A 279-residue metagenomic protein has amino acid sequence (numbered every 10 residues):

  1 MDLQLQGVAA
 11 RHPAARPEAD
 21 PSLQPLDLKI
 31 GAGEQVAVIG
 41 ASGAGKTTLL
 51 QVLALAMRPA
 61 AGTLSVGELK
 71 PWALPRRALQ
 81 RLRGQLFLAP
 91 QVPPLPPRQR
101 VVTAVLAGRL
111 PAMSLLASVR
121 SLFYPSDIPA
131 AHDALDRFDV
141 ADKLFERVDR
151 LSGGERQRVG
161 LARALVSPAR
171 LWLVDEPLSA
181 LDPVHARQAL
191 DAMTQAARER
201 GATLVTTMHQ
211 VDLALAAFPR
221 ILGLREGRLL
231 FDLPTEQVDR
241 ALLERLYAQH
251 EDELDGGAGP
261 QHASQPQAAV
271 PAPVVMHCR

Functional and structural regions predicted by a protein language model:
A54: Helix-to-loop junction immediately C-terminal to a conserved catalytic motif
G62-K70: Conserved ABC transporter NBD signature motif
K70-F87, A117-Y124: ABC ATPase NBD coupling module
S118-K143: Conserved ABC ATPase "signature" region
R147-L151, E155: Conserved ABC ATPase signature
W172-D175: Catalytic Walker B motif of ABC-type/P-loop ATPase nucleotide-binding domains
M208-H209: H-loop/switch region of ABC-family ATPase nucleotide-binding domains
